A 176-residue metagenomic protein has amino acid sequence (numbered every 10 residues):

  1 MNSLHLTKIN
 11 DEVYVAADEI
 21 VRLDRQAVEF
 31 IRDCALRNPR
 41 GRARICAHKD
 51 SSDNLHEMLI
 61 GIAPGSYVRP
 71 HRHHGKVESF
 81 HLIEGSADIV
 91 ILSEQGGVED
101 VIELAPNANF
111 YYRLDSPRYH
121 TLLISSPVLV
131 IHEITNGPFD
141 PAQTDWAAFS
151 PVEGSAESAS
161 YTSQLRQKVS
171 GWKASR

Functional and structural regions predicted by a protein language model:
M1-L55, D100-A105, P151, A159-R176: A short, N-terminal "cap"/entry segment at the start of jelly-roll beta-barrel domains of the cupin/DSBH fold
G41, L59-H74, A105: Conserved short histidine dyad/triad with adjacent acidic residue
S52-D53, G75, P127: Short strand-connecting beta-turns/loops that link adjacent beta-strands
L59-I60, H71, V77-I83, Y112 (+1 more regions): His/acidic/aromatic-lined binding-pocket segments of jelly-roll/cupin-type domains and related regulatory beta-sandwich
A63-P64, G75-E94: Glycine- and acidic-residue-biased ligand/ion/polar-headgroup-sensing regions
R69-H71, I89-I91, Y112-L114, H120-S125 (+1 more regions): Short beta-strand His + acidic residue motifs that chelate non-heme Fe in jelly-roll/DSBH and cupin folds
S93-H120: Short acidic-glycine-tyrosine-enriched beta hairpin
G96-G97, I102, T121-R176: Double-stranded beta-helix
